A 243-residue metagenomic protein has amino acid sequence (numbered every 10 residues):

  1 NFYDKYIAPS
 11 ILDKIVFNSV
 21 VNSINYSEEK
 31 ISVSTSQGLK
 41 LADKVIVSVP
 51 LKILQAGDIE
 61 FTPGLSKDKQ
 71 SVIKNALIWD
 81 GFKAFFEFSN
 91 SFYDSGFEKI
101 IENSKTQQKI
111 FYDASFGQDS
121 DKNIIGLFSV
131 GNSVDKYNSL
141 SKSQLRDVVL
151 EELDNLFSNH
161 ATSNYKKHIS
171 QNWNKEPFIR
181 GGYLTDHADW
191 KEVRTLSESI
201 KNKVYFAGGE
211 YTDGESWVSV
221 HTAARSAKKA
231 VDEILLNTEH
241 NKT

Functional and structural regions predicted by a protein language model:
N1, K14-F17, G38-K40, N75-W79 (+2 more regions): Aromatic-acidic/polar surface patches that form glycan- and anion
N1-S36, K40-K44, S48: Helical element adjacent to the flavin cofactor pocket in flavoenzyme catalytic cores
P9, S48, K52-I53, N155 (+2 more regions): Active-site catalytic microenvironments for nucleophilic, acid-base chemistry
V16, I46, A84, I169 (+1 more regions): Hydrophobic/aromatic beta-strand patches that form the interior of the parallel beta-sheet core in alpha/beta enzyme
Y26, L39-G96, N159-H160: Central helical "cap/lid" subdomain
K30, G96-T243: Conserved flavin/dinucleotide-binding core of flavoenzymes
